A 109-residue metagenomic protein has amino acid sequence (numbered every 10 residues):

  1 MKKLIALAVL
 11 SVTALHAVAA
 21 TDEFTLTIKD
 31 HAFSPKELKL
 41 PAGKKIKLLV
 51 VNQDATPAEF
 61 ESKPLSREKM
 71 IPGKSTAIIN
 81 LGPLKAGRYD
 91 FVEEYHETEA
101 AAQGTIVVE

Functional and structural regions predicted by a protein language model:
M1-L4: Positively charged n-region of N-terminal signal peptides that target proteins for export
A14-A17: N-terminal signal peptide c-region/cleavage motif recognized by signal peptidases
A20-G43: N-terminal edge beta-strand
K36-L38, S66-M70, N80-L81: Beta-strand-rich interaction surfaces with strong enrichment in secreted/lumenal proteins
I46, T56-A58: Short beta-strand/loop motifs in extracellular/secreted proteins, especially within beta-sandwich accessory domains
V50-N52: Asparagine-centered strand-capping/turn motif at beta-strand->loop junctions
A58-P64: Change to "...patches in solvent-exposed regions of secreted, membrane-anchored, or virion-exposed structural
G73-E109: Extracellular/periplasmic metallocenter environments
